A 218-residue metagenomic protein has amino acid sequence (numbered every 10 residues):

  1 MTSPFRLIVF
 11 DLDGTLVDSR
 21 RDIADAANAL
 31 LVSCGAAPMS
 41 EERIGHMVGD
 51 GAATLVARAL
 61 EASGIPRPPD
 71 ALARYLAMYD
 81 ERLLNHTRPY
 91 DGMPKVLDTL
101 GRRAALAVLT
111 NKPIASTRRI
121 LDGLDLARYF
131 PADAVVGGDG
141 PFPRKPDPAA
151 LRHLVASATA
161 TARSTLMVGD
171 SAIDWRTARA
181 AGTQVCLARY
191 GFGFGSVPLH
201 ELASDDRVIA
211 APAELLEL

Functional and structural regions predicted by a protein language model:
M1-R6, I114-L218: Asp-based, Mg2+/Mn2+-dependent phosphohydrolase catalytic module
T2-H46: Active-site neighborhood of HAD-like aspartate-dependent phosphohydrolases
P4, E81-V108, I114-R118, P148: Short, acidic loop-to-helix structural element flanking the phosphoryl-transfer center in phosphate-processing enzymes
A24, N28, G45, G49-A57 (+4 more regions): An amphipathic alpha-helix signature
L30-L31, G51-I65, I120, L154-V155: Helix-loop "lid/cap" segments that line or gate small-molecule binding pockets
V32-A37, S63-R67, D125-F130, T159-A160: Short helix-capping segments at alpha-helix termini
A57-P94: Metal-dependent phosphoesterase signature
